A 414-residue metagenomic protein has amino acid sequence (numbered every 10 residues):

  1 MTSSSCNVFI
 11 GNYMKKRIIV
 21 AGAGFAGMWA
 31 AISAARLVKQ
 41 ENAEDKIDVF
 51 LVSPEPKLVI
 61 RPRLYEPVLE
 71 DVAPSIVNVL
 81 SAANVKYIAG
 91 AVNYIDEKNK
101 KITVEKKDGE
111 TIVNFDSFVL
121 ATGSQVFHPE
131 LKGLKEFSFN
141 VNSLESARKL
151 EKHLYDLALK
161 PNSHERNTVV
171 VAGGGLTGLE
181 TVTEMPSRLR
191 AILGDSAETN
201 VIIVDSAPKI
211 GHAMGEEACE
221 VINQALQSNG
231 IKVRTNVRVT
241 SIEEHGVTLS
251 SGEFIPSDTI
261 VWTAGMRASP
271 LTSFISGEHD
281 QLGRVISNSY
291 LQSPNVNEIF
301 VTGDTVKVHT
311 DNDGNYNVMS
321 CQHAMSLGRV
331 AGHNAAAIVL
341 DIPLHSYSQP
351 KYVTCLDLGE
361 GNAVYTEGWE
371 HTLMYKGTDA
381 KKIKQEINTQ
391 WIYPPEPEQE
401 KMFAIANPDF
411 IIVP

Functional and structural regions predicted by a protein language model:
C6-F9, Y13-A89, E180-A213, V261: Beta1-alpha1 glycine-rich phosphate/pyrophosphate-binding loop at the start of Rossmann-like nucleotide-binding domains
C6-R17, V85-T168, V261: FAD-binding core/adjacent interface of flavoenzyme oxidoreductases
A26, G123-V126, M266-A268, G361: Short glycine-rich anion-binding loops that position phosphate/pyrophosphate groups of nucleotides and phosphorylated
I47-D48, Y87-N99, V113, S187-N288 (+1 more regions): A Rossmann-like FAD-binding core segment of flavoenzymes
E136-E165, F254-S326: FAD-site-proximal beta/loop scaffold in flavoenzymes
E151-E198: Rossmann-like NAD(P)H-binding beta-loop-alpha module
V308-P350, C355-D357: A conserved FAD-binding loop/helix module that cradles the flavin
E360-P414: C-terminal auxiliary extensions adjacent to catalytic cores
